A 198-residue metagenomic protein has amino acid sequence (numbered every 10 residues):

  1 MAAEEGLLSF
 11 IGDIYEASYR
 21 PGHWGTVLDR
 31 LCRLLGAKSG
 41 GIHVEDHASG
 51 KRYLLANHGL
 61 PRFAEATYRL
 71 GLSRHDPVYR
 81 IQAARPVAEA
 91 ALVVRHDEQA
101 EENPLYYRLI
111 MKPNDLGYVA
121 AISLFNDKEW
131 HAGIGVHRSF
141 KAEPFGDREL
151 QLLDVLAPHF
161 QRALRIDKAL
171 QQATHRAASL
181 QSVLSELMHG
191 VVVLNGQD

Functional and structural regions predicted by a protein language model:
M1-P158, R162-R165: Regulatory input/activation interfaces that engage signals or partners
D127, G196-Q197: Residue-level recognition of short loop/turn positions
Q171-G196: Sensory modules in modular signal-transduction proteins
